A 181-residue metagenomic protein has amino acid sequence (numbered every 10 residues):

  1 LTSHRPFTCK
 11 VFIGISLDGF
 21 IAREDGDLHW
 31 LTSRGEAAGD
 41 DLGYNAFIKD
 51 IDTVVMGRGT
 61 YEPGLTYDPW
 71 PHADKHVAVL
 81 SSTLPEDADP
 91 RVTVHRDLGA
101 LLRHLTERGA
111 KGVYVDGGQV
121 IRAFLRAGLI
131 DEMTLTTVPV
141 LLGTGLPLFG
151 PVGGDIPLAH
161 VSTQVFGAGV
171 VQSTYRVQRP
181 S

Functional and structural regions predicted by a protein language model:
L1-S181: Enzymes that bind and transform nitrogen-containing heteroaromatic metabolites
